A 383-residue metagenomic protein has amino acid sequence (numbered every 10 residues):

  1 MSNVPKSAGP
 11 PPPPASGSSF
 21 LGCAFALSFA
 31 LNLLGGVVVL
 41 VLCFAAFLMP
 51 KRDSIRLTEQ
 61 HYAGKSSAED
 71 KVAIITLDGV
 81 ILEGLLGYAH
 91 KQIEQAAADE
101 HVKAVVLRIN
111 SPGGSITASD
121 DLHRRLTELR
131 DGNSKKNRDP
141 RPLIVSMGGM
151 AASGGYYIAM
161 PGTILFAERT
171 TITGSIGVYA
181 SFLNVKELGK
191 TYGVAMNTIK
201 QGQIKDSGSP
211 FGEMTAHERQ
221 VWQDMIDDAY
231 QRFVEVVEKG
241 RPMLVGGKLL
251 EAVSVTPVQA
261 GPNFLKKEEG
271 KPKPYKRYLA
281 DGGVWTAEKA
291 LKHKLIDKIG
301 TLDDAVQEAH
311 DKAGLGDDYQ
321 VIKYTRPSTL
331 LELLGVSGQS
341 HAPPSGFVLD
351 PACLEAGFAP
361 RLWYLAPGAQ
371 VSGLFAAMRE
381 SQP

Functional and structural regions predicted by a protein language model:
M1-V145, G149-A151, G162-E168, A180-P383: N-terminal organellar transit peptides
G155: Pocket-flanking alpha-helical
S175: Extracytoplasmic ligand-binding site segments that recognize negatively charged/polar headgroups
